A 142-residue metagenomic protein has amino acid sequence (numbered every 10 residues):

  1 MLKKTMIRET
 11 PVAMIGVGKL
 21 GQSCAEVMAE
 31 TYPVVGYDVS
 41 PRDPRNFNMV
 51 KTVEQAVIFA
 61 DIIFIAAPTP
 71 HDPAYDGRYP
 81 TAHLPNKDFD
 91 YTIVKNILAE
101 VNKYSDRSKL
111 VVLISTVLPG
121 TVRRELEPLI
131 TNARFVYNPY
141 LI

Functional and structural regions predicted by a protein language model:
M1-I58: NAD(P)+-binding Rossmann beta1-loop-alpha1 motif at the extreme N-terminus of oxidoreductases
R8, I58-F59, R107, T131: Residue-level preference for short coil/turn positions at secondary-structure junctions
Y32-P33, A60, P80, N102: Short, flexible coil/linker elements and helix-boundary hinge sites characteristic of intrinsically disordered
I63-F64: N-terminal Rossmann-like NAD(P) cofactor-binding module of classical short-chain dehydrogenase/reductase
A67-P68: Conserved NAD(P)H cofactor-binding loop of Rossmann-fold oxidoreductase domains
H71-L141: Rossmann-like NAD(P)(H) cofactor-binding subdomain of soluble oxidoreductases
